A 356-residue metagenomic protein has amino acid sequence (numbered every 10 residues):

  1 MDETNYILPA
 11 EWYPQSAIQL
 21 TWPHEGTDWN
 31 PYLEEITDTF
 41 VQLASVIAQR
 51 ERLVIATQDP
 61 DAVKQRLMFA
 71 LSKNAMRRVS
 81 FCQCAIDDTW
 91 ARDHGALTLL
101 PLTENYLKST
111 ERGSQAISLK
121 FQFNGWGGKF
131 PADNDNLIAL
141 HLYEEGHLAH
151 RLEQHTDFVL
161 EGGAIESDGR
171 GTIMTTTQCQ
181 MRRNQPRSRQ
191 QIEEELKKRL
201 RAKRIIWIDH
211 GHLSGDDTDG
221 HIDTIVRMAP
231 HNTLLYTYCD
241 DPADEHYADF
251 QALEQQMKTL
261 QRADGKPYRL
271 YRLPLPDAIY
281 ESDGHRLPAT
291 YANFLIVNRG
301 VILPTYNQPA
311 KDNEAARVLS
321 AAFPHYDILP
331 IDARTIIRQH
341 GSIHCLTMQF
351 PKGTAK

Functional and structural regions predicted by a protein language model:
M1-Y106, R112-K356: The feature marks the mature, well-folded catalytic cores of soluble enzymes
